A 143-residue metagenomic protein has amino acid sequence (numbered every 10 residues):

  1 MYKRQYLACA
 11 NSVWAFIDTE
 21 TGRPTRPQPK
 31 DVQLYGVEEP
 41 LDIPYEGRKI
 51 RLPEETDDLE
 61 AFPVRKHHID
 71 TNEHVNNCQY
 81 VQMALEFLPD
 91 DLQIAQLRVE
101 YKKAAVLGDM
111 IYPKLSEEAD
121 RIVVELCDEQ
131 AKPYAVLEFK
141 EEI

Functional and structural regions predicted by a protein language model:
K3-K49, A105-L107, S116-I143: HotDog/MaoC-like acyl-thioester-processing domains
A10-W14, E60, L97, Y101: A structural signal for short, well-ordered beta-strand segments
D18-D91: Hot-dog-fold acyl-thioester-processing enzymes
F87-E118, V123: A conserved acidic, glycine/proline-rich C-terminal tail/linker
